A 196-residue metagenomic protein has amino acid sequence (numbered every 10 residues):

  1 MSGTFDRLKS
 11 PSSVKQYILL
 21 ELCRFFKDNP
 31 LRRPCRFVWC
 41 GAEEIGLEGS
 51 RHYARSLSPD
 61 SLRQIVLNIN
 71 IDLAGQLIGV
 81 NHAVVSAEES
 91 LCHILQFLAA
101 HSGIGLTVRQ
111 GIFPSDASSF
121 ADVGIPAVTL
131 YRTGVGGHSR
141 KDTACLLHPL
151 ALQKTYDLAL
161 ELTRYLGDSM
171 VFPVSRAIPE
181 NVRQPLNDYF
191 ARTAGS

Functional and structural regions predicted by a protein language model:
M1-L47, A159: Alpha-helical metal-binding/catalytic segments enriched in His/Glu/Asp
G3-S12, I78-S86, G105, A144-L146: Second-shell loop/turn segments in exported
R7-L8, G49, A74-G75, S169 (+1 more regions): Glycine-centered flexibility motif
K9, I18, N68, Q96 (+4 more regions): Generic detector of bulky aromatic hydrophobic side chains
S13-Y17, E44-E48, E89, P114 (+1 more regions): Soluble non-cytosolic domains of exported or imported proteins
Y17-L20, R24-K27, R33-C35, G136-S196: His/Asp/Glu-rich mid-to-C-terminal helical/loop segments that flank catalytic regions of hydrolases
P30-L31, S61, I125, H148: Residue-level recognition of short, well-ordered coil/turn positions that link secondary-structure elements
C40-V135, R140: Metal-dependent peptidase/peptidase-like ectodomains
